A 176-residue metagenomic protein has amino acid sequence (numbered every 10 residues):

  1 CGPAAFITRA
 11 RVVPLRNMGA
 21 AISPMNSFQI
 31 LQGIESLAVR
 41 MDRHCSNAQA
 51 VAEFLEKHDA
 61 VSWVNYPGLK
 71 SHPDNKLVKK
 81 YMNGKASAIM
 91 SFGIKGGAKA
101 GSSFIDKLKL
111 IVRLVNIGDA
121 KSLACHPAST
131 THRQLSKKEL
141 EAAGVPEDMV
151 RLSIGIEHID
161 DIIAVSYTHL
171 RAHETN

Functional and structural regions predicted by a protein language model:
C1-I89, G93-K121: Active-site C-terminal subdomain of aminotransferase-like
R113-V145: Flexible, small-/acidic-enriched active-site or ligand-binding loops
M149: Short, charged interaction patches at domain edges and termini
L152: Pyridoxal 5′-phosphate
G155-I159: A short, acidic, flexible beta-alpha connecting loop/helix-capping segment that sits on the rim of active
T168-T175: Conserved small/polar residues in nucleotide/adenosyl-binding loops
